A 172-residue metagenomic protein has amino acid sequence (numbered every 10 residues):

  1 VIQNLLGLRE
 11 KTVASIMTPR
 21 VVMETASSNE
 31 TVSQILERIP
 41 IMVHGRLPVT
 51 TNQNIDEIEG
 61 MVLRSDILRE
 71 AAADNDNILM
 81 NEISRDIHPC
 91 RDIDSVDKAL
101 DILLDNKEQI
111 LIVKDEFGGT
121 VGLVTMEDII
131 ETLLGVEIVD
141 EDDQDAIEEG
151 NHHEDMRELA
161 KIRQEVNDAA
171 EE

Functional and structural regions predicted by a protein language model:
V1-E172: Cytosolic regulatory modules rich in charged/polar residues
